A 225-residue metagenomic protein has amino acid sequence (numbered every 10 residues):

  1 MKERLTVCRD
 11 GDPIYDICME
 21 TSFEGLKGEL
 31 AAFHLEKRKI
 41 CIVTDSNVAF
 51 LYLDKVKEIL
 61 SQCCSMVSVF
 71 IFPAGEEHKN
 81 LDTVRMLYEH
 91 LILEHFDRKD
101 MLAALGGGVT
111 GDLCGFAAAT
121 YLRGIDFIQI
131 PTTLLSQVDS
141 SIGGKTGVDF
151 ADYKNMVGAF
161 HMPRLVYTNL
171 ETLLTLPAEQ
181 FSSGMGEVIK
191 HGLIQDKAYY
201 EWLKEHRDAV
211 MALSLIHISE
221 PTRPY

Functional and structural regions predicted by a protein language model:
M1-M101, K190: ATP/NTP phosphate-donor binding region
K2, T6, Q180, G186-I189 (+1 more regions): C-terminal charged capping/lid subdomain of soluble metabolic enzymes
E58-S61, T120-Y121, G184, Y225: Glycine-rich, phosphate-binding/catalytic loops in enzymes
G108: Acidic-aromatic/histidine active-site loop/patch
G111: Catalytic nucleophile loop
F116-A212: A glycine/threonine-rich phosphate-anchoring loop and its flanking beta-alpha core in nucleotide/phosphate-binding
I216-Y225: Single conserved hydrophobic/aromatic residue that forms the stacking wall/gate of nucleotide- or nucleobase-binding
